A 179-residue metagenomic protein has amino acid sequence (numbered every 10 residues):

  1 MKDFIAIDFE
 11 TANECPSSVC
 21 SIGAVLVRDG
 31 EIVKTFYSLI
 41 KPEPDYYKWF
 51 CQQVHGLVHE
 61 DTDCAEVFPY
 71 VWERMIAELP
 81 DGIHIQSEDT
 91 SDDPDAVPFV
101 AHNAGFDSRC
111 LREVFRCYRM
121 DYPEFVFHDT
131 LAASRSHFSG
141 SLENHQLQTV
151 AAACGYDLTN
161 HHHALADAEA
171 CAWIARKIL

Functional and structural regions predicted by a protein language model:
M1-C117, E124, G140, N144-H162: Conserved non-catalytic scaffold segment of RNase H-like nuclease domains
T11-N13, A132, A170: Short, glycine/acidic-enriched loop or turn micro-motifs at the edges of active sites
L79-D81, D129, S139, A175-L179: Short alpha-helix boundary/capping motifs
F115-R119, I178-L179: Active-site catalytic pocket residues across diverse enzymes, especially alpha/beta-hydrolases
H128-N144: Short alpha-helix plus adjacent loop in nuclease-associated cores
A132-R135, A152, W173-R176: Generic alpha-helical structural context detector
H163-R176: Acidic, divalent-metal-coordinating active-site segment for phosphoryl/phosphodiester hydrolysis, typified by short
